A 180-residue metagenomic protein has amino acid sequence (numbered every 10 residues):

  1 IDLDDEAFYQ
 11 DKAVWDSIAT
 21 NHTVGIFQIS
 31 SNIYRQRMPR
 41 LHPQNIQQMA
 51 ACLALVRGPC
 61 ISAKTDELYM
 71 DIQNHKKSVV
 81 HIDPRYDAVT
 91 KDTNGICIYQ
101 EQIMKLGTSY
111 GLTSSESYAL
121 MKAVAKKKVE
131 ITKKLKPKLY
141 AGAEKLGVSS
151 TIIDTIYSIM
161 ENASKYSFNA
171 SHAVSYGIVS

Functional and structural regions predicted by a protein language model:
I1-S167, S175-S180: Mg2+-dependent phosphoryl-transfer active-site scaffold
H172: Pyridoxal 5′-phosphate
